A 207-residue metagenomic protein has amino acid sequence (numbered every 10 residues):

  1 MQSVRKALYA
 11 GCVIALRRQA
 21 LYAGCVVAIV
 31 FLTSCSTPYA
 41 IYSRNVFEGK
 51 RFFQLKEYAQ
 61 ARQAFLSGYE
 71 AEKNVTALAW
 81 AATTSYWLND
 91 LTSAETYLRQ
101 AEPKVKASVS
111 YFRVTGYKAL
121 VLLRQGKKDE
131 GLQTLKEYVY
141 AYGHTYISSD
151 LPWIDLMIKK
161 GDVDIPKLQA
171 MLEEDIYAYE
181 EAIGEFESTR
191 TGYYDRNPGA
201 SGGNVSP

Functional and structural regions predicted by a protein language model:
L32-F52: Bacterial Sec signal peptide processing site at the extreme N-terminus
V75-A77, K106-R113, Y140-I154, E181-G184: Boundary/linker segments of alpha-helical solenoid repeat arrays
P103, G116-I147, A170-Y177: TPR/TPR-like (Sel1-like) alpha-helical repeat modules
S148-P207: Terminal, low-structured helical/coil segments at or just beyond the last alpha-helical repeat
